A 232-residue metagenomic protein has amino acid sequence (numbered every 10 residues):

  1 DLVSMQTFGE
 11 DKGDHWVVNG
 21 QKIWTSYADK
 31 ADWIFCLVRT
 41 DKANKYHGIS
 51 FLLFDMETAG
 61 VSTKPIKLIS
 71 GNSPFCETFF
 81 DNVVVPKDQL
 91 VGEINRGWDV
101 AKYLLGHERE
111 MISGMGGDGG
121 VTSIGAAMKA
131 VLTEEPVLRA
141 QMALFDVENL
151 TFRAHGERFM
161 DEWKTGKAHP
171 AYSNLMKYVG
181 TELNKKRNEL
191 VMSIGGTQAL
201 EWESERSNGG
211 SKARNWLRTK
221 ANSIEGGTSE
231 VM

Functional and structural regions predicted by a protein language model:
D1-M5: Active-site-adjacent elements of ketosynthase-type condensing enzymes
T7-E10: A structural signal for short hydrophobic beta-strand segments in well-ordered beta-sheet cores
N19-T63: A short core secondary-structure module
I23-D29, I69-S70, A221-G226: Glycine-rich phosphate/pyrophosphate-binding beta-alpha loops
G60-A154, A221-N222: Glycine-rich beta->alpha junctions and the first turn(s) of the following alpha-helix
N95-G114, G195-M232: Glycine-rich phosphate/cofactor-binding loops in nucleotide/flavin-utilizing enzymes
P136-R139, L150-S207: C-terminal helix-coil-helix/basic helical segment that borders enzyme active sites and/or dimer interfaces and provides
M142, G180, G227: Hydrophobic, well-ordered secondary-structure elements that form the walls of internal hydrophobic environments
